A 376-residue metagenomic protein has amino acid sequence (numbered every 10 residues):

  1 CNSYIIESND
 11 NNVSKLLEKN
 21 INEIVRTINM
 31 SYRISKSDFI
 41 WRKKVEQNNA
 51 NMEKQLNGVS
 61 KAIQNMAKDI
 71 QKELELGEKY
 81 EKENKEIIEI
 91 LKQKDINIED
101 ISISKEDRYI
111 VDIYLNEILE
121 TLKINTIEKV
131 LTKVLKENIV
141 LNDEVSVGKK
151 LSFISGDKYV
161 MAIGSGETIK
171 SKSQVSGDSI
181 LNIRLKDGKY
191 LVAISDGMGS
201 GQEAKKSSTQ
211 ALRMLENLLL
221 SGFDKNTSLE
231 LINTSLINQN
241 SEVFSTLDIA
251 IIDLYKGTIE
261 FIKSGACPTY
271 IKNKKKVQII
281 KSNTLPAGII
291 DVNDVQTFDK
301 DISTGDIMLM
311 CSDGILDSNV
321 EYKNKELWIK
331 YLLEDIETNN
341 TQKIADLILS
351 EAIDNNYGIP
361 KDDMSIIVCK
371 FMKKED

Functional and structural regions predicted by a protein language model:
C1-I87, D95, D100-I101, Y109: Intracellular, membrane-proximal regulatory regions of polytopic membrane proteins
E78-R108, E128, T132-K149, G156 (+3 more regions): Catalytic core of PPM/PP2C metal-dependent serine/threonine phosphatase domains
E99-I103, M161-I194: Juxtacatalytic helix/coil linker segments that couple regulatory or sensory modules to the catalytic cores
V111-L122, A266: A short interface-forming secondary-structure element
S155-S179, L229, N233-I237, C267-D299 (+1 more regions): PP2C/PPM family metal-dependent serine/threonine protein phosphatase catalytic domain, recognizing the conserved
S173-K189, L247, I279-V320, N356-G358: Acidic loop->beta-strand submotif enriched in PP2C/PPM serine/threonine phosphatases
D196-G197, A266, C311-G314, D363: DG-centered beta-turn motif at the end of beta-strands
G199-S221, D306-N356, E375: Active-site-proximal, acidic helix/loop segment immediately C-terminal to a metal-coordinating Asp/Glu
